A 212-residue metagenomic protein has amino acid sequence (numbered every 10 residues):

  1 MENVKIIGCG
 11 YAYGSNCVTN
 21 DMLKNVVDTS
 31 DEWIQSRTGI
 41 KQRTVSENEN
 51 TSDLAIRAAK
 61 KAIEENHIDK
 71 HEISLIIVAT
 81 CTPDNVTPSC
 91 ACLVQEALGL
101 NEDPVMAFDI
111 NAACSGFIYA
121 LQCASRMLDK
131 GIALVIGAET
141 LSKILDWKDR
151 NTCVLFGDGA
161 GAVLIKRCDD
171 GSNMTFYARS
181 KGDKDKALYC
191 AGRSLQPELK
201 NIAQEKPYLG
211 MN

Functional and structural regions predicted by a protein language model:
M1-D21, I118-K184: Conserved beta-strand-centric core segments of catalytic alpha/beta enzyme folds
M1-S74, Q196-N212: Conserved active-site "lid/cap" helical segment
Y11, D28, E32, G39 (+6 more regions): Generic secondary-structure signature for well-ordered alpha-helical cores
C17, K24, D28, N48-I56 (+6 more regions): Electropositive phosphate-/nucleotide-binding environments in soluble metabolic enzymes
V27-W33, V86-L100, L134-L141, L195-K200: Acidic-glycine-rich active-site phosphate/pyrophosphate-binding loop
Q35-R37, K41-D53, C81-I132: Conserved catalytic cysteine-centered active-site region of acyl-thioester-dependent Claisen-condensing enzymes
I56, K60-I63, V154-N212: Hydrophobic pocket-lining "lid/loop/helix" segments that shape and contact the acyl-thioester
S74-C81: Short glycine-rich or small-residue beta-strand-to-loop segments that form or flank ligand, phosphate, metal/Fe-S
